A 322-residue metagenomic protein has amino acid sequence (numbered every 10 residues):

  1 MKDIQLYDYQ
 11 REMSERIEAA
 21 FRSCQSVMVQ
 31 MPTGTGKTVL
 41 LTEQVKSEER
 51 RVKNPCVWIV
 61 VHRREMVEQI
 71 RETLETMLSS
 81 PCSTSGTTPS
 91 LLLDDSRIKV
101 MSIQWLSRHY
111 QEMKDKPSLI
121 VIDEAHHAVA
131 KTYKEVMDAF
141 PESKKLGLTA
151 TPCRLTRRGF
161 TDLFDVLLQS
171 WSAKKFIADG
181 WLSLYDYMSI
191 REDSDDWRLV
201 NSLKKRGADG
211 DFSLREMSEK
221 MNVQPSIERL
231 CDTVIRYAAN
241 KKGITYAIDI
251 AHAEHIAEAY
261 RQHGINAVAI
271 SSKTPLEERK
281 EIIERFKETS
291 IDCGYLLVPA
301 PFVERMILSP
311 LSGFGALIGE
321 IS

Functional and structural regions predicted by a protein language model:
M1-Q30: Conserved pre-motif I regulatory segment
S23-Q44, I244-I248, I270: Walker A/P-loop
T35-L40, E48, K53-T76, T156 (+1 more regions): Conserved Walker A/P-loop ATP-binding site and its immediately adjacent core in helicase/helicase-like ATPase domains
C56-V67, E216-H263: Conserved strand-helix element at the start of the C-terminal RecA-like helicase core
E68, S83-L93, I244, A253-R261 (+1 more regions): Conserved helicase ATPase core of P-loop NTP-dependent helicases/translocases
H126-M188: Post-DEXD/H (motif II) to motif III coupling segment of the RecA-like Helicase ATP-binding lobe
L167-I244: Conserved interdomain linker/interface between the two RecA-like ATPase lobes of SF2 helicase motors
T289-S322: Conserved RecA-like helicase motor core of SF1/SF2 enzymes
